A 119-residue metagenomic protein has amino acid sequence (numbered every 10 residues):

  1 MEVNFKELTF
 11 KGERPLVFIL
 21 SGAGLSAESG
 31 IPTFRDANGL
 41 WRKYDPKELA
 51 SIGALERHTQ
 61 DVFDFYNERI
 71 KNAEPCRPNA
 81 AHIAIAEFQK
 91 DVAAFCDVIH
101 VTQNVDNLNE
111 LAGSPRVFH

Functional and structural regions predicted by a protein language model:
M1-H119: Conserved catalytic core of sirtuin-type NAD+-dependent deacylases
